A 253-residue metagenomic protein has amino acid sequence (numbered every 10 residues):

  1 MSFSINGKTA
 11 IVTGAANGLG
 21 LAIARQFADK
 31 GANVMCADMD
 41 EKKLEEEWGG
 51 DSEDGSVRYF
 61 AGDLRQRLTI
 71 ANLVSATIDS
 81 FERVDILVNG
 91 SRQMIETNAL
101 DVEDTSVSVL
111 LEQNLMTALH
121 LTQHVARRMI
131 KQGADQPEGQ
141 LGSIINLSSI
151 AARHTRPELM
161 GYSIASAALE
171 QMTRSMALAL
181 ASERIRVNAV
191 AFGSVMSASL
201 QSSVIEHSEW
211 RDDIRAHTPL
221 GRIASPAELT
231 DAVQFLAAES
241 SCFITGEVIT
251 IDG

Functional and structural regions predicted by a protein language model:
K30-E46: Conserved glycine-rich Rossmann-like NAD(P)H-binding loop of the short-chain dehydrogenase/reductase
N98-A99, E103-L111, L159, I214: Substrate-binding pocket helix/loop in short-chain dehydrogenase/reductase
L100, H154-M160, S182-E183, G221 (+1 more regions): Active-site loop immediately N-terminal to the catalytic Tyr-X3-Lys motif of short-chain dehydrogenase/reductase
T122, A165, T173: Active-site helix of classical SDR
R127, L178-S182, C242: Alpha-helical segment proximal to the catalytic Tyr-Lys
S149: Residue(s) in the substrate-gating loop at a strand-loop-helix junction that position the organic substrate next
R222-I251: C-terminal substrate-recognition "lid" of short-chain dehydrogenase/reductases
